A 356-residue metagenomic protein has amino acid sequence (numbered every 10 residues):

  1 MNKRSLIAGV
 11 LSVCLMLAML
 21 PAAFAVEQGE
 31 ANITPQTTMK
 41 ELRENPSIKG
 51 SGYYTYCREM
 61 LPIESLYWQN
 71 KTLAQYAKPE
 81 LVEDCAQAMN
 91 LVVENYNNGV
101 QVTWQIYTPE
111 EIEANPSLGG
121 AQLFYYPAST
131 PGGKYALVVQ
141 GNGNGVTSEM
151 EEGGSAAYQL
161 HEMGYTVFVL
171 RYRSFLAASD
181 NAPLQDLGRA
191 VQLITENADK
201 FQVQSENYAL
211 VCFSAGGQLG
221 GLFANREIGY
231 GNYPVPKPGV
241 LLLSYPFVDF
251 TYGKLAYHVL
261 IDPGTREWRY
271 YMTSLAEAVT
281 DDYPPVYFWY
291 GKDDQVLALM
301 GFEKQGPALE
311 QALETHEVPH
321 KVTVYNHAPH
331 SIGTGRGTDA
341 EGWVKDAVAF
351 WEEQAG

Functional and structural regions predicted by a protein language model:
N2-G9, L20-S117: N-terminal targeting or regulatory segments adjacent to alpha/beta-hydrolase or S9 domains
G29-M39, R43, P307-E310, E314-G356: C-terminal catalytic histidine-bearing segment of alpha/beta-hydrolase fold enzymes
N115-P127, K134-Y135: A short loop-to-beta-strand scaffold at the N-terminal edge of the catalytic core in hydrolase folds
G133-N142: Short beta-strand element of the alpha/beta-hydrolase
Y135, H161-F168, A209, V240: A fold-wide structural signal in alpha/beta-hydrolase
S148-A156, L170-S205, G335-A340: Catalytic nucleophile-loop/oxyanion-hole region of alpha/beta-hydrolase and closely related hydrolase-like folds
R189-L260, E267-Y271, L275: Primarily recognizes the serine-hydrolase "nucleophile elbow" in alpha/beta-hydrolase and SGNH/GDSL folds
Y233-V240, P246-Y252, E267-P307, Q311 (+1 more regions): The feature captures the conserved acid-bearing segment of alpha/beta-hydrolase catalytic domains
